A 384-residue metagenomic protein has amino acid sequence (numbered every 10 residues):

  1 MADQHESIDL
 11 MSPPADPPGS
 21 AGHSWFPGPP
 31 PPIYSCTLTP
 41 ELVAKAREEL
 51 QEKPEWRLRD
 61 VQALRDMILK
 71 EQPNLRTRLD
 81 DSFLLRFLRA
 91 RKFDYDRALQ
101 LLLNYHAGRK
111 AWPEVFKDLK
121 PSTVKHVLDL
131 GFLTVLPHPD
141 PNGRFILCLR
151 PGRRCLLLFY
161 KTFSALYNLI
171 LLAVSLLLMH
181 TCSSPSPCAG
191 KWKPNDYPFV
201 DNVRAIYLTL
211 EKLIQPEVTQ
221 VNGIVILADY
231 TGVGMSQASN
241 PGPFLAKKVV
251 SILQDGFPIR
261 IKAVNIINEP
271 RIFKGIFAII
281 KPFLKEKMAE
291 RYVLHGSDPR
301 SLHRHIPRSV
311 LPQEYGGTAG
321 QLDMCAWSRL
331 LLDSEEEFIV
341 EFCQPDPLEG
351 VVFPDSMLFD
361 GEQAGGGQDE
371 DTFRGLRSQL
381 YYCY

Functional and structural regions predicted by a protein language model:
M1-L166, L171-Y384: Basic, amphipathic alpha-helical/coil surface patches used to engage anionic, phosphate-bearing ligands and membranes
